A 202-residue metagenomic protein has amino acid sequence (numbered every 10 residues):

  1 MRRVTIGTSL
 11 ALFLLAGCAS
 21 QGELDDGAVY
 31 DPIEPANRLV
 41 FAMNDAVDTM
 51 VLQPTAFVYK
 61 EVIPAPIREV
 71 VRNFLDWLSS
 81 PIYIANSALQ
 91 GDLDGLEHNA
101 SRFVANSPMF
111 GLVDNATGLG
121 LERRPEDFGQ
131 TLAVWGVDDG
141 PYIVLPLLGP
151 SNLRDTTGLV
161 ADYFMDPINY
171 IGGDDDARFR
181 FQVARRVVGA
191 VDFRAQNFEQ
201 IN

Functional and structural regions predicted by a protein language model:
M1-T8: Bacterial N-terminal signal peptides that target proteins for export
L24-G27, Q130-N202: A structured, mid-to-C-terminal "fold-capping" secondary-structure block
D25-V51: Post-signal peptide N-terminal segment of mature Sec-exported envelope proteins
M50, A56-P66: Membrane interface segments of multi-pass transport proteins and intramembrane proteases
R72-F74: Beta-rich strand-turn-strand
W77-L153: Mid-length scaffold segments of soluble, non-membrane domains
